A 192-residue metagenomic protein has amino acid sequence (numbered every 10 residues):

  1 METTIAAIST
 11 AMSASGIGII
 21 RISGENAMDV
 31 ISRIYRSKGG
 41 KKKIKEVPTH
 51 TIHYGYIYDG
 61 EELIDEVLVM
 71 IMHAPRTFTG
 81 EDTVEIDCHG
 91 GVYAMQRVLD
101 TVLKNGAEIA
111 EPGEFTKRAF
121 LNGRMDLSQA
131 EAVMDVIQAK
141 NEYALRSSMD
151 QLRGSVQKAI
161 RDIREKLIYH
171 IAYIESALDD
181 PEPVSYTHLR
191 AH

Functional and structural regions predicted by a protein language model:
M1-R146, D150, G154: A glycine-rich (often HGG/GG-containing) alpha/beta subdomain
R124-S128, I163-A177: Core structural elements
L152, V156-I163, L167: Amphipathic alpha-helical coiled-coil segments
D180-V184: Flexible helix-coil linker/loop segments in the cytosolic histidine kinase module, especially at subdomain junctions
T187-H192: Conserved small/polar residues in nucleotide/adenosyl-binding loops
